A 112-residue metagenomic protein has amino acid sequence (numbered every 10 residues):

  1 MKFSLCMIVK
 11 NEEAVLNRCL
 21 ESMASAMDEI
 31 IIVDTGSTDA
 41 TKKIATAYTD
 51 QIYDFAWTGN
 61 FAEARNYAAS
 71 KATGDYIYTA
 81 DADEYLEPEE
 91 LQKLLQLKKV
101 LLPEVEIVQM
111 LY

Functional and structural regions predicted by a protein language model:
M1-S25: N-proximal low-complexity "stem/linker" segments adjacent to membrane-targeting elements
A14-N17, D39-Y48, E89: Acidic helix N-cap motif at the loop->helix transition within catalytic regions of sugar-transfer enzymes
S22, A26, D34-I44, W57 (+1 more regions): A conserved acidic beta->alpha catalytic loop
M27, T49, A72-G74, V105: Short, well-ordered alpha-helix to beta-strand connector turns
K42-K71: Conserved donor nucleotide-binding strand/loop of the catalytic core
I77: Short aromatic/hydrophobic "clamp" motif used to bind/position activated sugar donors
E84-Y112: Conserved donor NDP-sugar-binding/catalytic core segment of glycosyltransferases
